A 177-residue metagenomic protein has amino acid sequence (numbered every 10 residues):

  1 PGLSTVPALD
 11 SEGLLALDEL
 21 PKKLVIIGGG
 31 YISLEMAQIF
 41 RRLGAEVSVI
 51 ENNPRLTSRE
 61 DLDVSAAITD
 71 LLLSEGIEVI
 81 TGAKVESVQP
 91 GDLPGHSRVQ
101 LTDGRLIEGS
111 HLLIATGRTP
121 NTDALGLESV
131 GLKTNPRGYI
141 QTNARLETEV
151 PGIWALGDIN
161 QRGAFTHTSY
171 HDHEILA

Functional and structural regions predicted by a protein language model:
P1, S33-M36, T122: Short glycine/serine/threonine-rich phosphate/pyrophosphate-binding segments that cradle anionic phosphate groups
S4-K22, I107-I175: FAD-site-proximal beta/loop scaffold in flavoenzymes
P7-S11, L15, Y31, Q38-R42 (+3 more regions): N-terminal, helix-rich and Lys/Arg-enriched segments in bacterial and organellar proteins
E12, G28, E60, L101 (+1 more regions): Small/polar loops that bind or transfer phosphate-bearing groups
D18-E60, F165: Rossmann-like NAD(P)H-binding beta-loop-alpha module
G29, S33, D61, S65-I68 (+3 more regions): Generic structural signal for well-ordered, non-membrane alpha-helical segments in soluble metabolic enzymes
L43-A144: A Rossmann-like FAD-binding core segment of flavoenzymes
